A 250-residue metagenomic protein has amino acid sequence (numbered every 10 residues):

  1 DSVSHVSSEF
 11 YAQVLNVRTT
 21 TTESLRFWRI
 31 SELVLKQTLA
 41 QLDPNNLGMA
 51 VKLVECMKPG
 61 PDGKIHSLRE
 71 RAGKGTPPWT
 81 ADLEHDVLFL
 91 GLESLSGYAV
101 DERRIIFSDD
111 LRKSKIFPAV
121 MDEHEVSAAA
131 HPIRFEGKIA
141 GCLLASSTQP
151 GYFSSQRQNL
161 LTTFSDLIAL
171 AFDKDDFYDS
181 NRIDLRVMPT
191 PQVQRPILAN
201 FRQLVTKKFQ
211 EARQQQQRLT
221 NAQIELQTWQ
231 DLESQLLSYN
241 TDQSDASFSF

Functional and structural regions predicted by a protein language model:
S2-A12, K174-F250: Signal-transducing coiled-coil/dimerization helices and immediately adjacent hinge/linker segments that couple sensory
T20-S67, E211-F250: Helix-loop-beta substructure at the N-terminus of cytosolic sensory domains that couple signal/ligand detection
E55-I116: Regulatory sensory and allosteric helical modules in signal-transduction proteins and certain transcription factors
V120-V126: Short loop/turn motifs at secondary-structure junctions and domain boundaries
V126-R134: A short, aliphatic-rich beta-strand micro-motif
I133-L143: Short hydrophobic/glycine-rich mini-motifs in sensory/regulatory modules that couple input to downstream signaling
C142-G151: Short beta-strand-to-loop transition segments that serve as allosteric relay/switch motifs in sensory/regulatory domains
F153-D173: Amphipathic alpha-helical "output/dimerization" segments
